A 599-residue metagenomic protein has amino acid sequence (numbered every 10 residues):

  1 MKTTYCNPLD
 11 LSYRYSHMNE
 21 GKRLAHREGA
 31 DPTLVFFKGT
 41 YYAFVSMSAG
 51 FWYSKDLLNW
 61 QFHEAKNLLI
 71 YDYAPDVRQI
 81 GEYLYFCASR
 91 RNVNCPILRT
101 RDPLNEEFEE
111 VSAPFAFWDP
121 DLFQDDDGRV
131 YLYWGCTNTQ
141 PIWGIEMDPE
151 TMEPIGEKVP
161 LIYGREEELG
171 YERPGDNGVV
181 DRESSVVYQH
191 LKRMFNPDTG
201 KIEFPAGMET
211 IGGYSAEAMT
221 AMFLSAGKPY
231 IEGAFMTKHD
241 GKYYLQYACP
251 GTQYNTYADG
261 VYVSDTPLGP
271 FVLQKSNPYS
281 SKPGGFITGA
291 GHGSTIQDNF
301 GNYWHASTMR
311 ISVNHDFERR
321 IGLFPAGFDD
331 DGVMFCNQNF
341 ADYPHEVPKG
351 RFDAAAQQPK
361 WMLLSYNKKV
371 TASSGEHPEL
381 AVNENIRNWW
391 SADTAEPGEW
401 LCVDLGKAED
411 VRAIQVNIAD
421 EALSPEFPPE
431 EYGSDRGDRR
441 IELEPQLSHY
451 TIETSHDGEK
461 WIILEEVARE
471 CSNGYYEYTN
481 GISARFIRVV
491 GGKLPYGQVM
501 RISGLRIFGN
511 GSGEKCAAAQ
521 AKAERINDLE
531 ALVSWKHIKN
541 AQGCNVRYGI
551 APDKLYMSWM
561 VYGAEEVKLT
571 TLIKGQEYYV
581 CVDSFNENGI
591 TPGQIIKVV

Functional and structural regions predicted by a protein language model:
M1-A226, K238-G285, F300, M309-R351 (+1 more regions): Beta-rich carbohydrate-recognition and catalytic domains
I145, Y450-I452, C544-V546: Short beta-strand elements bearing conserved aromatic residues within extracellular beta-rich modules
G260, S448, N473-Y475, G563-V567: Short S/T/G- and acidic-enriched coil/turn segments that sit immediately N-terminal to beta-strands in beta-sandwich
E384-I463, R469-Q520, R525-I526, K536 (+3 more regions): Aromatic, loop-rich ligand-recognition surfaces of beta-strand-rich domains
L447, I538-L555: Solvent-exposed loop/turn segments flanking beta-strands in beta-repeat/beta-sandwich domains
E465-E470, S558-A564: Short beta-strand segments within Ig-like beta-sandwich modules, predominantly Fibronectin type-III
L529-A541: Conserved aromatic anchor
L569-I590: Beta-strand-rich modules
